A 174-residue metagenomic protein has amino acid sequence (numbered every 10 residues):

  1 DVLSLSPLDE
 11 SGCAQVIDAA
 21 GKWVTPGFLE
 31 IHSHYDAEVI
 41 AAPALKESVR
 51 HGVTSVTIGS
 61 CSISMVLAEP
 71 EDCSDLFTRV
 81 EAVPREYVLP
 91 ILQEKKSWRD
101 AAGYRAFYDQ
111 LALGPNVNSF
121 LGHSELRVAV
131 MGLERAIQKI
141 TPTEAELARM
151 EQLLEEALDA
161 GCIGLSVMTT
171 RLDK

Functional and structural regions predicted by a protein language model:
D1-G27: Histidine-rich, glycine-flanked metal-binding segment
S6, A37-V39, T57: Activation segment
P7-L8, C61-S62, T170: Short, ordered loop/turn segments at secondary-structure junctions
G21-W23, L121, E125, T169: Short, small-residue-rich loop/turn micro-motifs
K22-L45: Di-metal (Zn2+ and/or Mg2+/Mn2+) metal-binding site signature of metallo-dependent hydrolases with the MBL/beta-CASP
Y35-D36, T141, K174: Alpha-helix capping and helix-loop boundary segments enriched in small/acidic/polar residues
A41-Q152, E156, A160-I163: Divalent-metal coordination cores built from histidine and acidic residues
A160-K174: Active-site core of metal-dependent hydrolases
